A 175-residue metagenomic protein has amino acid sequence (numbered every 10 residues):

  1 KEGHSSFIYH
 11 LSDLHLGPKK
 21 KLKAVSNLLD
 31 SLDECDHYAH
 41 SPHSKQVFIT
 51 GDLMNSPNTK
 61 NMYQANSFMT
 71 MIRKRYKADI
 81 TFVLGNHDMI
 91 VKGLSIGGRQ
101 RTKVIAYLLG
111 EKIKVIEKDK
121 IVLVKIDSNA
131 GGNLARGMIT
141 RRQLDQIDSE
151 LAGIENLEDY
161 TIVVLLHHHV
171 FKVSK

Functional and structural regions predicted by a protein language model:
K1-G3, G98, A152-I154: Defense-system signaling and execution modules centered on TIR/cGAS-STING-like, death/scaffold domains and their
K1-Q64: N-terminal active-site segment of His-dependent metallophosphoesterases
E2-Y9, K114-K125, L157-T161: Beta-strand-turn-beta hairpins that frame and shape the catalytic cleft of phosphate-ester-processing enzymes
H10-S12, Q46-D52, D79-N86, I126-D127 (+1 more regions): Active-site neighborhood of phospho(di)ester-bond hydrolases with catalytic His/Asp-centered motifs
P18-K20, L53-P57, N129-R141, F171-K175: Surface-exposed cleft-lining segments at the edges of enzyme active sites
L22-K23, K92-G97, K175: Short aromatic-enriched loop/helix-cap "lid" or pocket-rim segments at secondary-structure transitions that line
D36-Q46, V122, A135-K175: His/acidic metal-ligating clusters that form di-metal
T59, Y63-S149: Extended active-site neighborhood of metal-dependent phosphoesterases/phosphodiesterases
